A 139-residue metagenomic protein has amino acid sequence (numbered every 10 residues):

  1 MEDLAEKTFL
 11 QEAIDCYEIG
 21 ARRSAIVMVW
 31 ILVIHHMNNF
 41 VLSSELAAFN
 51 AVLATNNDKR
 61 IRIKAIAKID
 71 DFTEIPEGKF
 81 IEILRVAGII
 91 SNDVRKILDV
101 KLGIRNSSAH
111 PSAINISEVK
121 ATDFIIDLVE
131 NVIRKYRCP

Functional and structural regions predicted by a protein language model:
M1-E82, N131-P139: Amphipathic alpha-helical interface elements
R85-P139: Charge-enriched, short contiguous segments at helix-coil
